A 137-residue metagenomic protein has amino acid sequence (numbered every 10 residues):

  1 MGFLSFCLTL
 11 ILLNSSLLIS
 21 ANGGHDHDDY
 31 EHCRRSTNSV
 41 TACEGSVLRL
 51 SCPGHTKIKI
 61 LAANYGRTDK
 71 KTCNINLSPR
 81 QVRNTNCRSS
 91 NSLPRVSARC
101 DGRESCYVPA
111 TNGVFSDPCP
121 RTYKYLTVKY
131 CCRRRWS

Functional and structural regions predicted by a protein language model:
M1-L12: Classical eukaryotic N-terminal signal peptides for Sec-dependent ER targeting/secretion, especially the positively
G2-L4, I19, G23, R35-R133: Beta-strand-centric surfaces of beta-sandwich/beta-rich domains
I11-N38, S137: N-terminal signal peptide
